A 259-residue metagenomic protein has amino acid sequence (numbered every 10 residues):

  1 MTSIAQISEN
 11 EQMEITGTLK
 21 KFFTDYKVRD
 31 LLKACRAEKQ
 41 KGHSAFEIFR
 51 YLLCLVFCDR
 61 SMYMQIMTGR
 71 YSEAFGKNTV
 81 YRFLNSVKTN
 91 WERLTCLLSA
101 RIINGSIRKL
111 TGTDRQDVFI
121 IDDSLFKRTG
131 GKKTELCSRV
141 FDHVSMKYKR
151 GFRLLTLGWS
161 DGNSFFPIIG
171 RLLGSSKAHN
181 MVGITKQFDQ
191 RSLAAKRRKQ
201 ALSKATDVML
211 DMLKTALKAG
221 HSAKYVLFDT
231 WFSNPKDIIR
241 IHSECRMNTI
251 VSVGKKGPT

Functional and structural regions predicted by a protein language model:
M1-E92: Gly/serine-rich nucleotide phosphate-binding loop at the start of the catalytic core of nucleotide/ADP-ribose-handling
T2, F166-L193: DNA- and nucleic-acid-binding/regulatory domain cores of transcription factors and nucleic-acid enzymes
Y51-L52, Q65-T68, V80, R115-T129 (+3 more regions): Short, conserved catalytic/metal-binding motifs centered on acidic residues
R70, D114, K147, A195 (+1 more regions): Short gly/ser-rich anion-binding loops that grip negatively charged ligand groups
G76-T79, I102, R115-F119, R153 (+1 more regions): Generic hydrophobic, aliphatic-rich segments that mediate packing or membrane embedding
S86-K177: Active-site-proximal, Lys/Arg-enriched surface segment that forms a nucleic-acid-binding/basic interface patch
K132-D142, G183-A194: Surface-exposed, active-site-proximal loop segments in enzymatic domains
T185-T259: An internal, acidic/charged active-site-proximal segment that coordinates divalent cations and/or engages
